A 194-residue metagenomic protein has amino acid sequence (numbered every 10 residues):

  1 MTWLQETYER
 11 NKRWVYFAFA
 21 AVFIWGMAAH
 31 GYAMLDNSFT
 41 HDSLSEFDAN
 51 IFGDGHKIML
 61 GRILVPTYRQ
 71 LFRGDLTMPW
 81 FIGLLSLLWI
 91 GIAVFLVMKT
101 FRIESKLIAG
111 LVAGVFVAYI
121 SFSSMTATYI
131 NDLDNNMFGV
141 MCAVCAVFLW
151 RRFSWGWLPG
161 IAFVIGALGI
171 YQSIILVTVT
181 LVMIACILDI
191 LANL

Functional and structural regions predicted by a protein language model:
M1-N11: Short, Lys/Arg-rich, polar N-terminal cytosolic tail immediately upstream of the first transmembrane signal-anchor
R10-T40: Transmembrane signal-anchor helices characteristic of membrane glycosylation enzymes that use polyprenol
A28-D48, H56-Y68: Extracytoplasmic catalytic/substrate-binding loops of multi-pass membrane glycan-assembly enzymes
G55-W80, L84-W89: Short hydrophobic/aromatic helix or loop-helix immediately within or flanking a transmembrane segment in polytopic
I58, R62, S86, L107-R151 (+2 more regions): Membrane-interface micro-motifs in multi-pass membrane enzymes
P66, L87-K99, A118-S121: Central hydrophobic cores of alpha-helical transmembrane segments in multi-pass inner-membrane proteins across all
A143-W157, D189-N193: Membrane-interface transmembrane helices that cradle and orient dolichyl/undecaprenyl
T178-L194: Perimembrane helix-loop-helix junctions
